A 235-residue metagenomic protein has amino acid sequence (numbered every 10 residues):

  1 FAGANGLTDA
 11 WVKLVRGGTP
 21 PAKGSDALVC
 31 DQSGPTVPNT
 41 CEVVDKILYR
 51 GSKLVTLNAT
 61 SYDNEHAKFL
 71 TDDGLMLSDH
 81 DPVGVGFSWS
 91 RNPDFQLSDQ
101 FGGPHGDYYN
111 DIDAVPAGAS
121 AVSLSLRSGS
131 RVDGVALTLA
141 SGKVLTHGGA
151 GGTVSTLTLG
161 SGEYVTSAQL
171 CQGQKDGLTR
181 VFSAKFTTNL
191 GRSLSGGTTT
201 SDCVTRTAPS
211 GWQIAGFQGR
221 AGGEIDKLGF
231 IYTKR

Functional and structural regions predicted by a protein language model:
F1-D94: Metal-dependent phosphoester-hydrolase catalytic domains
N92-R235: Lectin-type carbohydrate-recognition ectodomains
